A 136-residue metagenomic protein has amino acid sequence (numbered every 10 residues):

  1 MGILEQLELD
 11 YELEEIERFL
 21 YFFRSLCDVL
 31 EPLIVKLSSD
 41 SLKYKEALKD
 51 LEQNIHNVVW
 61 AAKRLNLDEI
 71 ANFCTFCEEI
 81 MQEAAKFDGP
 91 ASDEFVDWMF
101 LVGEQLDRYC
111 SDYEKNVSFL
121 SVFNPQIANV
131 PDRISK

Functional and structural regions predicted by a protein language model:
M1-K136: Non-catalytic helical tethers at domain boundaries
